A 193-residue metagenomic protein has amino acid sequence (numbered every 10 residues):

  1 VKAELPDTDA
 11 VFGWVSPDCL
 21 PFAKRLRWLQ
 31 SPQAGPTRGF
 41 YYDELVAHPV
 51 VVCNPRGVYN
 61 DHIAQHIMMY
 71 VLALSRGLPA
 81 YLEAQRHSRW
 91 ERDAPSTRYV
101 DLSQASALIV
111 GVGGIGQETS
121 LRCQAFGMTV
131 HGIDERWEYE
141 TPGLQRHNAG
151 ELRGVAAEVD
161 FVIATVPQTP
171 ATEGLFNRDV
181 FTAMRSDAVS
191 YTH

Functional and structural regions predicted by a protein language model:
V1-V52: An N-terminal-biased, well-structured beta-alpha scaffold segment characteristic of Rossmann-like dinucleotide-binding
E4-L5, L20-A23, L102, R153-A157 (+1 more regions): A short, aliphatic-rich alpha-helical micro-motif
H48-S106: Phosphate-binding beta-alpha-beta segment of Rossmann-like dinucleotide-binding domains, i.e., the NAD(P)
V112-G113: Glycine-rich Rossmann-fold phosphate-binding loop(s) that bind the pyrophosphate of adenine dinucleotide cofactors
G116-Q117: N-terminal Rossmann-fold NAD(P) dinucleotide-binding loop
H131: Conserved beta-strand positions in the Rossmann-like core of class I SAM-dependent methyltransferases
R136-H193: Rossmann-like adenosine-cofactor binding region
